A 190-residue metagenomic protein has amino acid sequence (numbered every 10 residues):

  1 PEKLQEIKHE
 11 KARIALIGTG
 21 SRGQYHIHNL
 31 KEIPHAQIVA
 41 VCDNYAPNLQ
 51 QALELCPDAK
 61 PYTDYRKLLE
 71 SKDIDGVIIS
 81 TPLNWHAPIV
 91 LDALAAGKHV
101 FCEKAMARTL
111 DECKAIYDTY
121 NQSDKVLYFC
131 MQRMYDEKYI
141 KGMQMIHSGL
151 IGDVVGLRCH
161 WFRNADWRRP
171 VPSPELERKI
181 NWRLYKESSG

Functional and structural regions predicted by a protein language model:
P1-C56, D136, I146: N-terminal Rossmann-like dinucleotide-binding module
G18, K125-Y128, R133-G190: Predominantly a Rossmann-like dinucleotide-binding segment in NAD(P)-dependent oxidoreductases
H35, D58, D73, L150-D153: Glycine-centered tight turns that cap/initiate beta-strands
A40, G76, G156: Short, Asp-centered acidic motifs that coordinate Mg2+ and/or phosphate in catalytic or ligand-binding sites
A52-A59, A115, T119-Y120: Short, conserved SAM-binding/catalytic segment of Class I S-adenosyl-L-methionine-dependent methyltransferases
K60-D64: Conserved SAM-binding strand-loop segment of SAM-dependent methyltransferases
Y65-L69, M143: Short hydrophobic/charged patches on amphipathic alpha-helices used for structural packing and interfaces
G76, P82-L83, A87-Y135, G149: Beta-strand-loop-alpha-helix segment that lines the small-molecule cofactor/substrate pocket of alpha/beta enzymes
